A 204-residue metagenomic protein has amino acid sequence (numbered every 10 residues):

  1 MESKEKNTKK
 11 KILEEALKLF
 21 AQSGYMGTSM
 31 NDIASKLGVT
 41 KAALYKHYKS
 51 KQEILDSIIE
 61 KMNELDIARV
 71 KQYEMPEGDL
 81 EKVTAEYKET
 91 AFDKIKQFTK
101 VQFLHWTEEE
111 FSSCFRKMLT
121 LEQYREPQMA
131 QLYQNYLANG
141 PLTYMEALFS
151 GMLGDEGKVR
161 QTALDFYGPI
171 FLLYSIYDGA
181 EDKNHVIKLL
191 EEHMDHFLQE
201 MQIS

Functional and structural regions predicted by a protein language model:
M1-N7, E77, S204: N-terminal intrinsically disordered/low-complexity leader segments
S3, K49-E53, S57, T107-E110 (+4 more regions): Residues in soluble alpha-helical coiled-coils and helical-bundle/repeat scaffolds
K11, E15, L19-K61: Helix-turn-helix
K51, I58, M62, D66 (+4 more regions): Hydrophobic/aromatic residues within well-ordered alpha-helical segments
S57, V70-E109, V159: Hydrophobic alpha-helical connector segments
D93, T107-L153: Amphipathic alpha-helical packing segments from all-alpha helical-bundle domains
Q102, R116-T120, F166-I170, F197: Short alpha-helical scaffolding segments that buttress acidic/His motifs in well-ordered protein cores
Q131-N135, N139, F149-H196: Hydrophobic/aromatic-rich alpha-helical bundle segments in the mid-to-C-terminal region
